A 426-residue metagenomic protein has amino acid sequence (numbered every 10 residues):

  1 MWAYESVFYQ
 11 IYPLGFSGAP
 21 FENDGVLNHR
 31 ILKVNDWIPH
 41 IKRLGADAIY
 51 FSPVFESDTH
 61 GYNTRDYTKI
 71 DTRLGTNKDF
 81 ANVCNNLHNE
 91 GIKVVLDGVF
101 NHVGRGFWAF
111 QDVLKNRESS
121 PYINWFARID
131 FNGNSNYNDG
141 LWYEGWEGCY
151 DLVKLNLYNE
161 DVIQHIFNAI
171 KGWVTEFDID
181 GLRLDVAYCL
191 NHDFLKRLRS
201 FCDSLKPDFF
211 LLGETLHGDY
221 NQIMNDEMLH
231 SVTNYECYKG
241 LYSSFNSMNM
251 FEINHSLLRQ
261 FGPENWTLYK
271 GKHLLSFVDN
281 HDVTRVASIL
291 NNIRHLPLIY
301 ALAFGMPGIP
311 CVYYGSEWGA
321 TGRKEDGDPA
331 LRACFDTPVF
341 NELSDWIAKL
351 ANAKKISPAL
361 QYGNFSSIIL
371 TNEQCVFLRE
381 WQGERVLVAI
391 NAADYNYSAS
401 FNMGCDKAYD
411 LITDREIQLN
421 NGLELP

Functional and structural regions predicted by a protein language model:
M1-V7, Y12-D47, V54-E176, L198-S204 (+1 more regions): Substrate-binding/active-site clefts of carbohydrate-active enzymes
M1-Y50, E56, N86-L87, L296 (+3 more regions): Carbohydrate-interacting/catalytic domains
E5, G45-D47, E90-I92, D178-D180 (+4 more regions): Short, well-ordered coil/turn segments that N-cap beta-strands
V7-Q10, I49-F51, V94-L96, L182 (+4 more regions): Hydrophobic faces of well-ordered beta-strands that scaffold small-molecule active sites in alpha/beta enzyme cores
L14, V54, V99-N101, A187-C189 (+2 more regions): Active-site beta-loop-alpha junctions enriched in small/polar residues
N85-E90, L114, T175, D185-L268 (+4 more regions): Active-site-proximal helices and loops of the catalytic beta/alpha 8
V95, G181-A187, V286: Short catalytic-loop micro-motif centered on adjacent basic/acidic residues
L268-N291: Active-site clefts of carbohydrate-active enzymes
